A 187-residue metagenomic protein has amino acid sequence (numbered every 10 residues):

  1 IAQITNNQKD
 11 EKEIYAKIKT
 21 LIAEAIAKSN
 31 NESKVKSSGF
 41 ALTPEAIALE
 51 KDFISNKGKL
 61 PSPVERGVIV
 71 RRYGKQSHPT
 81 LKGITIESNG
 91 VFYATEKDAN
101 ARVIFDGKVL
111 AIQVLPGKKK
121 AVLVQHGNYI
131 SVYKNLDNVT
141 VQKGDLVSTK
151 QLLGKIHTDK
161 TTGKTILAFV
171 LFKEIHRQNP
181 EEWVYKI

Functional and structural regions predicted by a protein language model:
A2-K119, L123-Q125, V132, A168-I187: Extracytoplasmic/periplasmic cell wall- or extracellular glycan-interacting regions that localize and scaffold envelope
I69, G107-V109, G144-I156: A structural signal for short beta-strand/turn segments enriched in small hydrophobics and glycine
D98-A99, V139, T161: Glycine-/small-residue-rich active-site loops that bind phosphorylated ligands and cofactors
L110-L115, Q151-I166: Flexible, gly/ser-rich surface segments that form the specificity/activation loops bordering the active-site cleft
I112, Y129-L146, K150: Short histidine-centered loop motifs in beta-beta connectors
Q125-I130, D145, K160-K164, Q178: Generic structural signal for short, solvent-exposed loop/turn connectors between secondary structure elements
N135, T158, E182: Active-site donor-binding loop signature of nucleotide-sugar glycosyltransferases
